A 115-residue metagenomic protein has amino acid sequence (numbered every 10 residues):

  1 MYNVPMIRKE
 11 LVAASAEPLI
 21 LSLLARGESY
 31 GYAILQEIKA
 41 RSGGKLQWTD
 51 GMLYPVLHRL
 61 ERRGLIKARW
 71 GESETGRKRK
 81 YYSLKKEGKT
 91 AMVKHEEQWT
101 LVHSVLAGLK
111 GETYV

Functional and structural regions predicted by a protein language model:
M1-N3, T90-V115: Amphipathic alpha-helical dimerization/coiled-coil segments that flank or bridge DNA-binding/regulatory modules
M6-E10, W70-G71: Short beta-strand/turn micro-motifs at beta-sheet edges
R8-M52: N-terminal helix-turn-helix DNA-binding core of bacterial DNA-binding proteins
I38, S42, W70-E72, K86-G88: Short, well-ordered turn and helix-capping elements at secondary-structure junctions
L53-L60: Basic amphipathic alpha-helical segments that dock to polyanions
E61-K78, S83: Beta-hairpin "wing" of winged helix-turn-helix
R77-E96: Basic, amphipathic "hinge/linker" alpha-helix immediately C-terminal to the N-terminal HTH DNA-binding motif
